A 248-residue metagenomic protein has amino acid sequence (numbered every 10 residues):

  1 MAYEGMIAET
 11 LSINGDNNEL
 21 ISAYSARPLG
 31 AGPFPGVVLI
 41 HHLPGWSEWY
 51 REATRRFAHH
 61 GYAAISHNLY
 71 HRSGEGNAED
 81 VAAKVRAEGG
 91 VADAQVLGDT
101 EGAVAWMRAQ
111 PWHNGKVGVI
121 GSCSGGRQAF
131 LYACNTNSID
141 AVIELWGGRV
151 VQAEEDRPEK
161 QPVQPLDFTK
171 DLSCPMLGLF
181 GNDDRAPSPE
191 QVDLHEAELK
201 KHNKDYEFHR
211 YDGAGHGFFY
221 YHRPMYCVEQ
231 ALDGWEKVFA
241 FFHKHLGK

Functional and structural regions predicted by a protein language model:
M1-K248: N-terminal cap/leader regions of alpha/beta-hydrolase-fold enzymes, predominantly small-molecule hydrolases
